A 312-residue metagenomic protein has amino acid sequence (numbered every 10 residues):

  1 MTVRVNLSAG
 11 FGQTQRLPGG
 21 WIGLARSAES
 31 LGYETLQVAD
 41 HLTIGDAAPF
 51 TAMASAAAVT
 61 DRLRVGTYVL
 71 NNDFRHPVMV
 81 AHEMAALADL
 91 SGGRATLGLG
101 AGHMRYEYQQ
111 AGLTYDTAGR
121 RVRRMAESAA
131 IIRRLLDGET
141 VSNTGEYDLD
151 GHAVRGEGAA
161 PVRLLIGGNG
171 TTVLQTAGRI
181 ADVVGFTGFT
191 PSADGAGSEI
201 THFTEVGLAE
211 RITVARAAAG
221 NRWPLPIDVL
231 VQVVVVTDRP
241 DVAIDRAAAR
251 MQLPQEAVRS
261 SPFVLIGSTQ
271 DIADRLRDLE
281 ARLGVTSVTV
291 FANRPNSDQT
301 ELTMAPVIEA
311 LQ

Functional and structural regions predicted by a protein language model:
M1-Q312: Active-site-adjacent structural elements that line small-molecule/cofactor binding pockets in enzymes
